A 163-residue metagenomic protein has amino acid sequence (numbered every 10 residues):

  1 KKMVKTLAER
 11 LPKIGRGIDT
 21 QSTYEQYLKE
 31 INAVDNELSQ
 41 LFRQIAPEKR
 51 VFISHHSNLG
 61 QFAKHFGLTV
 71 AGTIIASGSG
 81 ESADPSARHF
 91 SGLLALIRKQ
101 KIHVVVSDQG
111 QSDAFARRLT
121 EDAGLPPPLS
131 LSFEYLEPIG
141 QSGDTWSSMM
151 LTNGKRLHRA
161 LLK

Functional and structural regions predicted by a protein language model:
K1-K163: Extracytoplasmic metal-acquisition and chelation regions
